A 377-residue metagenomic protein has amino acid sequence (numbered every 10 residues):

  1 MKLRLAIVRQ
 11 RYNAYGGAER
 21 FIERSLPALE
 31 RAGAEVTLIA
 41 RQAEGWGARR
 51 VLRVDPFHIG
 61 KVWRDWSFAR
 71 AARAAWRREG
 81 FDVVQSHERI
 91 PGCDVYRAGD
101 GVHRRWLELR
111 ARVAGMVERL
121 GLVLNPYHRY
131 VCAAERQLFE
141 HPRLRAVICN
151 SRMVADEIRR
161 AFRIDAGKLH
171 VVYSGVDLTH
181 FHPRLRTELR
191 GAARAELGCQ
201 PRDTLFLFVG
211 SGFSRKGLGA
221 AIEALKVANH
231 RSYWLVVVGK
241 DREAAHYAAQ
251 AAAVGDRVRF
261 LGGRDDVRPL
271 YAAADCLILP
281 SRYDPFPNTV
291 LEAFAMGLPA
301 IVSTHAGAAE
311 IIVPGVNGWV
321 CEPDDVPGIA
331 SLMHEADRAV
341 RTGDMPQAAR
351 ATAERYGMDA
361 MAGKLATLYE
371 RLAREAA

Functional and structural regions predicted by a protein language model:
E19-R24, T204-V227, A245, P327 (+1 more regions): A conserved mid-protein helix/loop that constitutes part of the nucleotide-sugar donor-binding site
A43, V176, V209-F213, W234-Y247: Glycosyltransferase donor-sugar binding loop
R136-V171, V176-P183: A short, active-site helix/loop in glycosyltransferases that binds the activated sugar's phosphate group
H182-C199, P346: A short helix/loop element that forms part of the nucleotide-sugar donor recognition site in Leloir-type
A192-A195, R341-R355: A short, well-ordered alpha-helix in the C-terminal region of glycosyltransferases
G263, R282: Aromatic "clamp/platform" in nucleotide-sugar-dependent glycosyltransferases that forms part of the donor/acceptor
P299-V302, I312: Short hydrophobic beta-strand element within catalytic cores of glycosyltransferases and related nucleotide-activated
P314-G315, W319-V326, E335-V340: Conserved acidic donor-binding segment of nucleotide-sugar-dependent glycosyltransferases
